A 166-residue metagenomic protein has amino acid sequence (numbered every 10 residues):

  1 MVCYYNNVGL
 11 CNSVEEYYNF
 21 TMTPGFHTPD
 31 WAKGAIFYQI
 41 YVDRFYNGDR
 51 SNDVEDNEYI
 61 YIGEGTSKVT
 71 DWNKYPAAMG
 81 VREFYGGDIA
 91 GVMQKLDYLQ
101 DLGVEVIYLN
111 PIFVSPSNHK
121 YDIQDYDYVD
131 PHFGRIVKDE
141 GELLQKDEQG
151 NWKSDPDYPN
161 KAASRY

Functional and structural regions predicted by a protein language model:
M1-V2: Short, aromatic- and glycine-rich surface loops/edge beta-strands on solvent-exposed regions
N7, C11-Y166: Acidic/aromatic-lined carbohydrate-recognition and catalytic surfaces of CAZymes acting on diverse glycans
